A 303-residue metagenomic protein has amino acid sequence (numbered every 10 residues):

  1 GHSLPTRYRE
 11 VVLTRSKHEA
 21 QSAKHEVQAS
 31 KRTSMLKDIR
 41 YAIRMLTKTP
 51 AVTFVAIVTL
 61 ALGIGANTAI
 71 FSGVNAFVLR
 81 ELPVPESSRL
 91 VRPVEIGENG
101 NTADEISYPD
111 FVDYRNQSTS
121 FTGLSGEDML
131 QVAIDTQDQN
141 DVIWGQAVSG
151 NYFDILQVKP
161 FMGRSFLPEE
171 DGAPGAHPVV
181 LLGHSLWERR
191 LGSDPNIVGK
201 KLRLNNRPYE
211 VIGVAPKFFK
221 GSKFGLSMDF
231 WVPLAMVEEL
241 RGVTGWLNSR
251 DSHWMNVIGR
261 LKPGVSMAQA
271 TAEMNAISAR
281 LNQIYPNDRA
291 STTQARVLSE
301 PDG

Functional and structural regions predicted by a protein language model:
G1-V58, R260-K262, A279, A295-L298: Negatively charged linear elements and acidic catalytic determinants
H2, T6, E10-V12, Q28 (+3 more regions): Mid-to-C-terminal secondary-structure elements that act as membrane-proximal/extracytoplasmic interface segments
K37, Y41, K48, A76 (+3 more regions): Generic recognition of well-ordered alpha-helical segments within structured catalytic/regulatory domains
T59-I64, A276: Residue-level recognition of pore/gate-forming positions within transmembrane alpha-helices of multi-pass
L62-R89, Y108: Alpha-helical transmembrane segments
L82-Q131, D251-N256, L298-E300: Membrane-proximal extracellular/periplasmic loop immediately following the first transmembrane helix
V94, P109-L167: Short amphipathic beta-strand/extended segments in non-transmembrane regions
E170-G172: Conserved, non-catalytic sequence blocks in retroelement Pol enzymes and Pol-derived host proteins
